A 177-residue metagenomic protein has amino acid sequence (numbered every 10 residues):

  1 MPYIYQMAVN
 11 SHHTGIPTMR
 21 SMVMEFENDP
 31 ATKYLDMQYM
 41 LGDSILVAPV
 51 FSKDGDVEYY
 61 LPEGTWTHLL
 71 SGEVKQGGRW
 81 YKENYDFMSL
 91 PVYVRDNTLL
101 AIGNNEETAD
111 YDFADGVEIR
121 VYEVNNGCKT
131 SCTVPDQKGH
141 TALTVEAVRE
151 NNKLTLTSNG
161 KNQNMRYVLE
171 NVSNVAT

Functional and structural regions predicted by a protein language model:
M1-S173: Catalytic core of carbohydrate-active enzymes
